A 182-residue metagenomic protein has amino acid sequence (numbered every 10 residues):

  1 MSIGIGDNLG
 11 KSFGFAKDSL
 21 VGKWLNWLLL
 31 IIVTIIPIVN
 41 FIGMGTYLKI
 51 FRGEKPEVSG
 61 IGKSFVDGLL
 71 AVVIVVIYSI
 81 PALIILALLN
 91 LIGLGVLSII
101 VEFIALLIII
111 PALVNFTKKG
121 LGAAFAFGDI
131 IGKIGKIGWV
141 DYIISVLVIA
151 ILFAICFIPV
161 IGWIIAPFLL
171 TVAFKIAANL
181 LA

Functional and structural regions predicted by a protein language model:
I3-V33, V58-I84, A105-I155, A178-A182: Interfacial aromatic "cap" segments that immediately flank transmembrane helices in multipass membrane proteins
T34-R52, N90-G128, C156-A182: Selective recognition of hydrophobic, aromatic-rich stretches within alpha-helical transmembrane segments of polytopic
I84-N90: Juxtamembrane "helix-exit" motif on the non-cytosolic side of transmembrane helices
